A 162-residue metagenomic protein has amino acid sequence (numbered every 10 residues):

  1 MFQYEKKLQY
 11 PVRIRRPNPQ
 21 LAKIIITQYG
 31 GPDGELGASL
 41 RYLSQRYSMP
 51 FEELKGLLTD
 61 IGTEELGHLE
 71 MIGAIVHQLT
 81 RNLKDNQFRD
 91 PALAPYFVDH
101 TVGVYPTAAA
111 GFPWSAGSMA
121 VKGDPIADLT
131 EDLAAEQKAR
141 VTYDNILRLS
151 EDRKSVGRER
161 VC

Functional and structural regions predicted by a protein language model:
M1-C162: Non-heme di-metal
